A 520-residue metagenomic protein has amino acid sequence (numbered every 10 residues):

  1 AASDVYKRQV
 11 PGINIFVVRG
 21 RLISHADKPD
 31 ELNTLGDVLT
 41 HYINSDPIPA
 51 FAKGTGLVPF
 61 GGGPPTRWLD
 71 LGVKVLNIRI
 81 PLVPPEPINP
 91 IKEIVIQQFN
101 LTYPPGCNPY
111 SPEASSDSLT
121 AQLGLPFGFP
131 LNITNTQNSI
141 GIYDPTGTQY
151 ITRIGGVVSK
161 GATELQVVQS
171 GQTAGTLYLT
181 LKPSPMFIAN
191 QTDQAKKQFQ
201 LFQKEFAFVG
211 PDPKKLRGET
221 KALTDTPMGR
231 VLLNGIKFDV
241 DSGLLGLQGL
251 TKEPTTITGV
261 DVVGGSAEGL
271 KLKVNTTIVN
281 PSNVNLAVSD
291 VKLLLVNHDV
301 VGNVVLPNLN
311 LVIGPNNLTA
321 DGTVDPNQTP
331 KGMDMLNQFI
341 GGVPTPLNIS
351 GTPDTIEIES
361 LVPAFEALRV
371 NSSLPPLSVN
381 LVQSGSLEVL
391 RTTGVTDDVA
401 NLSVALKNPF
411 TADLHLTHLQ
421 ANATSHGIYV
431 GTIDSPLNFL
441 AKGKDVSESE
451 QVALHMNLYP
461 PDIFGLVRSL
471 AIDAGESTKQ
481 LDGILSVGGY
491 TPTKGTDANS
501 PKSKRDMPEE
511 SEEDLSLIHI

Functional and structural regions predicted by a protein language model:
A1-S3, P87-I142, G249-L293, P375-V430: Surface-exposed interaction/gating patches
A2-Y6, I520: Short, small-residue-biased leader/transition segments that mark boundaries at the very start of proteins
R8-F16, H25-D27, S159-A189, N308-L318 (+3 more regions): Short proline/glycine- and polar residue-rich coil/turn motifs
Q9, V18, I48-G54, G72-K74 (+12 more regions): Marks the mature luminal ectodomains of secretory-pathway proteins
I23-N77, F187-V240, N327-N371, N457-L517: Terminal connector regions
K53-G63, L76, D117, Q122-F129 (+12 more regions): Hydrophobic lipid-interacting interfaces of membrane-associated proteins
T148-I154, D299-V305, Y429-D434: Surface-exposed loop/edge segments in extracytoplasmic proteins
T329, V343-P346, V382-E388, T396-N408 (+5 more regions): Extended, charge-rich low-complexity regions and/or helical-solenoid scaffolds
